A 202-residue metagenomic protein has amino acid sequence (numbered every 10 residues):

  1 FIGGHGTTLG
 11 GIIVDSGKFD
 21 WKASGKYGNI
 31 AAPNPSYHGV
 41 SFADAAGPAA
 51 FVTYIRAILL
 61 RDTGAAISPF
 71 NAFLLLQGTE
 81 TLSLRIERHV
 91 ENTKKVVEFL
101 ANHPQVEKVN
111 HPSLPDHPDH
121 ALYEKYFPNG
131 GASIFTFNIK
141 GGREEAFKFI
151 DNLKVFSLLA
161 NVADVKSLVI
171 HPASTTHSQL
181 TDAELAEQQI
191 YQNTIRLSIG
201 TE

Functional and structural regions predicted by a protein language model:
I2-I134, N138-K166: Active-site C-terminal subdomain of aminotransferase-like
R85, G142-E145, D151-N152, S167-E202: PLP-dependent enzyme catalytic core of the Aspartate aminotransferase-like
